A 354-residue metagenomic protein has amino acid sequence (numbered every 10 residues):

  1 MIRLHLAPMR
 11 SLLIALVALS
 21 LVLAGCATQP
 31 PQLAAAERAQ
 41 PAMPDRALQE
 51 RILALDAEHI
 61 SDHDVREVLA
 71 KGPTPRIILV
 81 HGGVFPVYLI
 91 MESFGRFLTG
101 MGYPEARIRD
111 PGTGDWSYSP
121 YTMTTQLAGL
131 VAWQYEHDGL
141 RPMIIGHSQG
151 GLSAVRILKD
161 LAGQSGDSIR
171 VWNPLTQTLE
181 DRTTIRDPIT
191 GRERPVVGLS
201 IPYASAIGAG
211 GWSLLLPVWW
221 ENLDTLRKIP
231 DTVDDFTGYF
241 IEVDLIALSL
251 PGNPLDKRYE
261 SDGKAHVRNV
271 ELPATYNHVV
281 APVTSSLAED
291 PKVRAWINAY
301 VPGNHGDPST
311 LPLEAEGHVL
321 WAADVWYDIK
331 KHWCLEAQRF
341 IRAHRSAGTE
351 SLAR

Functional and structural regions predicted by a protein language model:
I2-L13: Bacterial N-terminal signal peptides that target proteins for export
V22-G25: C-terminal motif of bacterial Sec signal peptides marking the signal peptidase cleavage site
A27-P30: Bacterial signal peptide processing site
A36-P142, L311, A315-L352: Active-site catalytic motif of lipid deacylating hydrolases and related acyltransferases
I78, R109-P111, S205, D235-Y239 (+1 more regions): Hydrophobic/aromatic beta-strand patches that form the interior of the parallel beta-sheet core in alpha/beta enzyme
G95, E105, M123-S249: Serine-dependent carboxylesterase/thioesterase catalytic core of lipase-like alpha/beta-hydrolase/SGNH enzymes
L216-R354: C-terminal catalytic-base region of ester-bond hydrolases, centering on the histidine of the charge-relay
